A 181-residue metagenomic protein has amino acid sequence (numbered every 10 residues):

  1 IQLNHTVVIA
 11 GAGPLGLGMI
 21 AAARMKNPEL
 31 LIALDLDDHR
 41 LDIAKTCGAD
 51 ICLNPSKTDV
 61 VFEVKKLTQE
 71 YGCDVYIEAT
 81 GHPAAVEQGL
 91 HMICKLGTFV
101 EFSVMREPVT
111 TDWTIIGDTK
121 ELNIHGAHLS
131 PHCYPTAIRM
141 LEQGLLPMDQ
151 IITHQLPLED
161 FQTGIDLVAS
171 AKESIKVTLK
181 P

Functional and structural regions predicted by a protein language model:
I1-T58, F62: Mid-domain Rossmann-like dinucleotide-binding core that forms the NAD(H)/NADP(H) cofactor-binding site
T6, G97-F99, N123: Short glycine-centered segments of the SAM/dcSAM-binding site in methyltransferase folds
D35, S103, H128: Conserved acidic E/D residue at the C-terminus of a beta-strand in Rossmann-like folds
V61-Y76: A short acidic, Gly/Pro-enriched loop at the edge of an enzyme's catalytic core that lines a small-molecule cofactor
I77, V100: N-terminal Rossmann-like NAD(P) cofactor-binding module of classical short-chain dehydrogenase/reductase
E87-H91, P131, P135-P181: C-terminal hydrophobic helical "lid"/dimerization subdomain of Rossmann-like NAD(P)H-dependent oxidoreductases
I93-K95: Helix-to-beta-strand junctions that scaffold the AdoMet/dcAdoMet cofactor pocket in Class I SAM-dependent enzymes
S103-E121, R139: Rossmann-fold NAD(P)-binding glycine/threonine-rich loop
